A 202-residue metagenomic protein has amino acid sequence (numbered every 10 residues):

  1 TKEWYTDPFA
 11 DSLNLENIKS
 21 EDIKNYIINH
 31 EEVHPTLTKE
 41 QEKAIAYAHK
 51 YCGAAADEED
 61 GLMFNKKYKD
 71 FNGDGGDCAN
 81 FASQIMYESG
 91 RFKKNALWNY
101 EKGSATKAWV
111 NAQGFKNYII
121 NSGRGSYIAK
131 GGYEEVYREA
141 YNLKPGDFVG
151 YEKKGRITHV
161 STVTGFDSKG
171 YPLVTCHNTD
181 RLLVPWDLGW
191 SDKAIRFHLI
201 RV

Functional and structural regions predicted by a protein language model:
T1-Y26, P172: Short beta-strand edge/turn micro-motifs at domain boundaries
D7-I18, A96-N117: Acidic/His-rich structured neighborhood in mature extracellular/periplasmic domains
D22-W109: N-terminal capping segments
G76-Q84, V160-T164, V174-T175: Active-site scaffold segments
K94-W98, V160-T162, W186: Short, solvent-exposed loop/turn and secondary-structure capping segments
W98, Y151-K154, C176-T179: Active-site-proximal beta-strand/loop segments in catalytic clefts of secreted hydrolases
G103-L173: ...with weaker cross-activation on analogous glycine-rich loops/strands in unrelated enzymes
Y171-R181, W186-V202: Low-complexity, Gly/Ser/Thr/Pro-rich intrinsically disordered linker/tail segments
